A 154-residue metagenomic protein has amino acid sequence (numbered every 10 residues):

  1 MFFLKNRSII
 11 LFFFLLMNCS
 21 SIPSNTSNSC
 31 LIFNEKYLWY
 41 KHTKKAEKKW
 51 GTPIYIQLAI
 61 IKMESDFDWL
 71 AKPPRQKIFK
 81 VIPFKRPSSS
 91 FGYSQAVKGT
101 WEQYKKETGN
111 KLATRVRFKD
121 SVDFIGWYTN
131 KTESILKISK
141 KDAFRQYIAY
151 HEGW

Functional and structural regions predicted by a protein language model:
L4-F12: Sec-dependent signal peptide recognition, specifically the positively charged N-region followed immediately by
M17-N18: C-terminal motif of bacterial Sec signal peptides marking the signal peptidase cleavage site
S21-W154: Catalytic glycan-binding domains that act on GlcNAc-containing polysaccharides
